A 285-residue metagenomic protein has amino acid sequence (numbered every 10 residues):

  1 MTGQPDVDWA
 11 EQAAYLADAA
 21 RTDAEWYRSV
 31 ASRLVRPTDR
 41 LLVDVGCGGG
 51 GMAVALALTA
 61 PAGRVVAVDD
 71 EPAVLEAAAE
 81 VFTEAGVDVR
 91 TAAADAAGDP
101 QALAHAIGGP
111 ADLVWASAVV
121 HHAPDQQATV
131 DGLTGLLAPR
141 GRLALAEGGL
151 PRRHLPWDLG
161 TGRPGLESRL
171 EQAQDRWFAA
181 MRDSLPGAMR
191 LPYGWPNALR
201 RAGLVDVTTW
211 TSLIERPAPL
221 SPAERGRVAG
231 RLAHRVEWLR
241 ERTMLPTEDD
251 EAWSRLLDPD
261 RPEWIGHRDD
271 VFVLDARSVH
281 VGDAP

Functional and structural regions predicted by a protein language model:
T2-Q12, V207-F272: C-terminal helical/coil "lid" or tail adjacent to the Rossmann-like core of SAM-dependent
R21-R40, A55: Conserved alpha-helix/loop element of class I SAM-dependent methyltransferases that forms part of the SAM/SAH-binding
D39-G48: Conserved class I S-adenosyl-L-methionine
G51-A102: Class I SAM-dependent methyltransferase SAM/SAH-binding core
A102-L113: A short acidic, Gly/Pro-enriched loop at the edge of an enzyme's catalytic core that lines a small-molecule cofactor
D112-Q127: A short SAM/SAH-binding and catalytic strip from SAM-dependent methyltransferases
Q127-R142: A short glycine-rich, Lys/Arg-flanked "PGG" loop and its adjoining helix->strand segment in the class I
L145-P222: Conserved catalytic/acceptor-binding region of the Class I
